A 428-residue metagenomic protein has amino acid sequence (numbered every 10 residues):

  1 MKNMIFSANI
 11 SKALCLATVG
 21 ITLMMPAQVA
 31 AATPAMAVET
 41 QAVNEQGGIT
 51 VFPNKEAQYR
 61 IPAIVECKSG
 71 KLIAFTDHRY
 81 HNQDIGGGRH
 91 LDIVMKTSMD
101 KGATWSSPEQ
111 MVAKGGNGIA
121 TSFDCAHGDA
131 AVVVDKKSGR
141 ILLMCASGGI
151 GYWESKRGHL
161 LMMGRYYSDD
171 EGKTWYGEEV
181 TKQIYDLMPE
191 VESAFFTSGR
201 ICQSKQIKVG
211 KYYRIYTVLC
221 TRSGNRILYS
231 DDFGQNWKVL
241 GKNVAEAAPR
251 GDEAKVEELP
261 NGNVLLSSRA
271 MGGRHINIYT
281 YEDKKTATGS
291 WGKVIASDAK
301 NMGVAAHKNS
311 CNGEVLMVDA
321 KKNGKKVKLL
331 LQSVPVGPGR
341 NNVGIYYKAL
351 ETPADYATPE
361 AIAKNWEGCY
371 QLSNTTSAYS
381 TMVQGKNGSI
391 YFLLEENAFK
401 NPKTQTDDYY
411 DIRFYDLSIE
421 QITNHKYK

Functional and structural regions predicted by a protein language model:
K2-C15: Bacterial N-terminal signal peptides that target proteins for export
F6, G20-T22, H90: A general, composition-driven signal for non-globular sequence regions
A13-P26: Bacterial N-terminal signal peptides
P26-T33: Sec-dependent signal peptide cleavage junction
T33-K428: Asp-box/BNR beta-propeller blade signature and adjacent active/binding-site loops in extracellular glycan-interacting
